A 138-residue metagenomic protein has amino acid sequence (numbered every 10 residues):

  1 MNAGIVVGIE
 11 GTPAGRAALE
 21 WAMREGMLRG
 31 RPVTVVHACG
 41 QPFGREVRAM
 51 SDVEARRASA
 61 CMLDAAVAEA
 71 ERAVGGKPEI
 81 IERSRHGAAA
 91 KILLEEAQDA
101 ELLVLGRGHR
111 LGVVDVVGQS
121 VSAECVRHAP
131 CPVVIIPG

Functional and structural regions predicted by a protein language model:
N2-A49: Small/aliphatic-rich secondary-structure junction motif
G4, E101-L102: Structural motif
T34-V36, I81-R85, V134-I136: General small-molecule cofactor/ligand-binding pocket signal
H37, G106-G108, P137-G138: Short secondary-structure boundary segments
S51-M62: A short acidic, glycine-rich active-site loop that binds or catalyzes chemistry on phosphate/adenosine moieties
A70-K77: Short helix-capping segments at alpha-helix termini
S84-I92: Charged docking surfaces used in two-component/phosphorelay signaling
L102-H128: Glycine-rich, Arg-bearing micro-motifs that act as flexible, cationic patches
